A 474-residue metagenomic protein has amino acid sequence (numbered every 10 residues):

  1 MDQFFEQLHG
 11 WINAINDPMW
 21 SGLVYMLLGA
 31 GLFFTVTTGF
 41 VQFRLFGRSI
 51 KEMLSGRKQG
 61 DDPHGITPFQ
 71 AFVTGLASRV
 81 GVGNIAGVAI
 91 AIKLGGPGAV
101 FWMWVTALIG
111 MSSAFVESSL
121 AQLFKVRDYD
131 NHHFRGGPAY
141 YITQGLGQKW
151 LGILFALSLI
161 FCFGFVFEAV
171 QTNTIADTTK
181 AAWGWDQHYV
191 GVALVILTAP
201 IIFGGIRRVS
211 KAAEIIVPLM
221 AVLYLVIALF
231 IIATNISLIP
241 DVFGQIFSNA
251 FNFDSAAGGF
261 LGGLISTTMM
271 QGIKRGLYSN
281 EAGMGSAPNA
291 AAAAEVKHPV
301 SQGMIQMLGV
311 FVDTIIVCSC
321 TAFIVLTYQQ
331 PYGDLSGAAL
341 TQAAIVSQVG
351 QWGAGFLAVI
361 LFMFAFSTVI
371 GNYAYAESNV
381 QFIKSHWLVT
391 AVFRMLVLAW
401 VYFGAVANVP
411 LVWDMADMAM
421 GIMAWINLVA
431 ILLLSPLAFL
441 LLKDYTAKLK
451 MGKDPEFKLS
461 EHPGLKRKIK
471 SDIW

Functional and structural regions predicted by a protein language model:
M1-V82, I92-A99, G110, Y402 (+1 more regions): N-terminal alpha-helical transmembrane segments of multi-pass membrane transport and channel/translocase proteins
L23, T37-Q42, G83-V88, P97 (+6 more regions): Transmembrane helix-loop junctions in multi-pass membrane proteins
V24-G29, G152-I160, A181-I206, V222-L223 (+2 more regions): Transmembrane alpha-helical segments of multi-pass small-molecule transport proteins
L27-I50, N173-T179, W185-F247, V380 (+1 more regions): Membrane-interface loop-to-helix entry segments
F34-T35, T106-H132, P138-I201, V359-V369: Helix-loop-helix module between adjacent transmembrane segments
V41-T67, I90-I92, G96-V100, S112-L146 (+3 more regions): Flexible loop linkers connecting adjacent transmembrane helices in multi-pass alpha-helical membrane transporters
D61-L94, L120-L123, D130-A139, T143 (+1 more regions): Alpha-helical membrane segments and immediately flanking helix-loop junctions that form or couple to the substrate/ion
E117-K125, L229-Q245, F253, A257-F260 (+2 more regions): Extracellular/periplasmic helix-exit of transmembrane alpha-helices
